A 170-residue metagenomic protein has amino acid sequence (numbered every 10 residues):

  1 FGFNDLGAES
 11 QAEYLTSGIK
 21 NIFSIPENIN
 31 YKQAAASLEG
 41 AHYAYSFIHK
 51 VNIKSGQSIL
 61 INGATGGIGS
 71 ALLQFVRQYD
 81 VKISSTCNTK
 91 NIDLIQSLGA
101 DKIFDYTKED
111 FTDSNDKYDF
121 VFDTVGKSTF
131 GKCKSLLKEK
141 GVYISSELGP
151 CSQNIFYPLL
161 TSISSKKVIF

Functional and structural regions predicted by a protein language model:
F1-F170: Terminal helix/beta-alpha structural elements that buttress the NAD(P)+-binding lobe
